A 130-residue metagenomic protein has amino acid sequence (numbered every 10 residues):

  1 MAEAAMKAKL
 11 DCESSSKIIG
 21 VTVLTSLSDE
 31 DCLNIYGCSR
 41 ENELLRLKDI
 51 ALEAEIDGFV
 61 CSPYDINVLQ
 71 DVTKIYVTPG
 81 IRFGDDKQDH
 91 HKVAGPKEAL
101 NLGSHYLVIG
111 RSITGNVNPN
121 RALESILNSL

Functional and structural regions predicted by a protein language model:
M1, D89-A122: Glycine-rich phosphate-binding active-site loops on the catalytic face of alpha/beta enzymes
M1-I66, V72-T73, F83-D86: Conserved anion-binding
V21, V77-G80, I109: Generic beta-sheet signal
Q70, G80-R82, T114: Short, cationic motifs built from Arg/Lys/His that form the positively charged side of catalytic pockets
T73-G80, N120-L130: Short, electropositive alpha-helical surface patch
K74-P96: Active-site phosphate/oxyanion-binding loops
